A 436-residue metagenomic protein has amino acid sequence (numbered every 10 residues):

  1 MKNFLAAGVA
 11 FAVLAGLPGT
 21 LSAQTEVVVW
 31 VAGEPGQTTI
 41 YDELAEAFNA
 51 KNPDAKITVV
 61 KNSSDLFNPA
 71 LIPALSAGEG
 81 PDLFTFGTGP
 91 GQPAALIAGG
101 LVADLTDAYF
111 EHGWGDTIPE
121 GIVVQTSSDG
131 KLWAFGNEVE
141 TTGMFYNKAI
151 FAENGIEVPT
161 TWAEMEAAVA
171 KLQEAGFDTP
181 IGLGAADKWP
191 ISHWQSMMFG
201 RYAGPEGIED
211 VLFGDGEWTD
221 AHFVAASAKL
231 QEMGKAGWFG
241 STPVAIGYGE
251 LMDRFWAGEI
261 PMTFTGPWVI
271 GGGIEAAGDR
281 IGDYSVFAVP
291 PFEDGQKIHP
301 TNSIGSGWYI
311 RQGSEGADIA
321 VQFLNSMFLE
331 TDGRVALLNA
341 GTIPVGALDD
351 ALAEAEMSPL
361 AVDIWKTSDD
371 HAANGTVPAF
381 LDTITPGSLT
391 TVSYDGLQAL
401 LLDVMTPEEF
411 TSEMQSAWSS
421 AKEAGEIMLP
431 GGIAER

Functional and structural regions predicted by a protein language model:
Q24-E34, A55-V60, D82-L83, W133 (+1 more regions): Short, well-ordered beta-strand elements
E43, A47-T117, V124, A149-T160 (+5 more regions): Extracytoplasmic "Venus flytrap"/periplasmic binding protein-like
A50-K51, N154, A228, A236 (+2 more regions): Extracytoplasmic/periplasmic substrate-recognition and gating elements
D82, H112-A149, T179-L183, Q296-T301 (+1 more regions): A structural signal for short loop-to-beta-strand junctions that line the ligand-binding cleft of periplasmic/secreted
T88-T142, E166, H193, H222 (+2 more regions): Hinge/lid segment of periplasmic solute-binding proteins
D129-N137, T142, E166-G216, I260: Extracytoplasmic/periplasmic solute-binding protein
A152, G176, A372-R436: Conserved C-terminal helix/tail region of periplasmic/extracytoplasmic solute-binding proteins
V169-K171, L212-P243, V289: Glycine-centered hinge/linker elements that transmit conformational signals in sensory and ligand-binding systems
